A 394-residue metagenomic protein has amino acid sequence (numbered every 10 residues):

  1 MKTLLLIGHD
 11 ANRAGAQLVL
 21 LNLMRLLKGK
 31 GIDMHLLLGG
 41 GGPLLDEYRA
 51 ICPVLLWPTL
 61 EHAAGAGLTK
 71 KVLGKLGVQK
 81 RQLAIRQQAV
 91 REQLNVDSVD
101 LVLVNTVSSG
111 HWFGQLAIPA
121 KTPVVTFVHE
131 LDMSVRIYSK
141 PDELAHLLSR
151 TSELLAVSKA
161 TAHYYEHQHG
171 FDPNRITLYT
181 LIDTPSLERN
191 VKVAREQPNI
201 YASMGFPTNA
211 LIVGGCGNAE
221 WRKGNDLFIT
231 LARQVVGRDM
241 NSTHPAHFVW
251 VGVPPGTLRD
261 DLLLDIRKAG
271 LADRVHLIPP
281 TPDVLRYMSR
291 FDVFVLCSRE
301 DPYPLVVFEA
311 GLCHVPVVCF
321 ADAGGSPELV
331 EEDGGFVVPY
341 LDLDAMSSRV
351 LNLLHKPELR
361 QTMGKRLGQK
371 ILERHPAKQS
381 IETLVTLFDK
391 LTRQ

Functional and structural regions predicted by a protein language model:
Q17-N22, L211, G215-G237, D260 (+1 more regions): A conserved mid-protein helix/loop that constitutes part of the nucleotide-sugar donor-binding site
L37-P43, D183, C216, P245-D261: Glycosyltransferase donor-sugar binding loop
L56-W57, S149-H167, F171-R195: Donor nucleotide-sugar binding/catalytic pocket of nucleotide-sugar-dependent glycosyltransferases
V104-G110, V128: Short His-centered aromatic/hydrophobic patch
D260-P279: Nucleotide-activated donor-binding/catalytic signature segment of Leloir-type glycosyltransferases, i.e., the conserved
P280, R299: Aromatic "clamp/platform" in nucleotide-sugar-dependent glycosyltransferases that forms part of the donor/acceptor
P316-F320: Short hydrophobic beta-strand element within catalytic cores of glycosyltransferases and related nucleotide-activated
A345, N352, L359-R374, S380-T386: A short, well-ordered alpha-helix in the C-terminal region of glycosyltransferases
